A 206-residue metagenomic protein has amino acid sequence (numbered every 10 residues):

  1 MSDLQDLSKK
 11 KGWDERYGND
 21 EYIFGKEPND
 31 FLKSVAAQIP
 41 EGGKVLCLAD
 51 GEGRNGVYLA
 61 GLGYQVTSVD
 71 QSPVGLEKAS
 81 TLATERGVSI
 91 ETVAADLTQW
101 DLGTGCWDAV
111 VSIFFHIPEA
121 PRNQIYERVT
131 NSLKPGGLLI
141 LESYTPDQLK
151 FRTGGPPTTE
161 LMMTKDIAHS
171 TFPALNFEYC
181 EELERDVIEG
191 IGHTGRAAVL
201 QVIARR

Functional and structural regions predicted by a protein language model:
M1-P40: Conserved class I S-adenosyl-L-methionine
Q65-D70: Conserved SAM-binding motif I beta-strand of class I
S72-V74: Conserved SAM/SAH-binding beta-strand->alpha-helix loop
R86-L97: Conserved SAM-binding strand-loop segment of SAM-dependent methyltransferases
T98-A109: A short acidic, Gly/Pro-enriched loop at the edge of an enzyme's catalytic core that lines a small-molecule cofactor
I117-V129: A short, conserved alpha-helix within the catalytic core of class I
G136-Y144: Conserved beta-strand signature within the Rossmann-like core of class I S-adenosyl-L-methionine
E160-E181, L200-Q201: Short alpha-helix
